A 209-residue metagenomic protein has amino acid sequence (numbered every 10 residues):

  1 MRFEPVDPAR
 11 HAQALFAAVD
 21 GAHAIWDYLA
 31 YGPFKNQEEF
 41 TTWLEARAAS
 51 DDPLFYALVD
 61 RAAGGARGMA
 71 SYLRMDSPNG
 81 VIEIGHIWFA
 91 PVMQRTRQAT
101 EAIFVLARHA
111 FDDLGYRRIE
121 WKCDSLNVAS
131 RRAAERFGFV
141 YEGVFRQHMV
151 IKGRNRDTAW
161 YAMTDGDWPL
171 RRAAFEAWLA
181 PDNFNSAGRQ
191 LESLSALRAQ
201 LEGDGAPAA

Functional and structural regions predicted by a protein language model:
M1-T96, H109, D113, R154-A159 (+2 more regions): GNAT-family acyltransferases
A99-T100: Glycine-rich acyl-CoA binding loop
L106: Flexible ATP-lid and adjacent glycine-rich G1/G2 motifs of the Bergerat
D112-K122: Conserved GNAT acetyl-CoA-binding A-motif
W121-S130: Conserved beta-strand-loop-alpha-helix junction that forms the acyl-donor binding cleft
A133-A134, Y161: Conserved active-site tyrosine of GNAT-family acetyltransferases
V140-R154: Conserved catalytic-core motifs of GNAT/GCN5-like acyltransferases
